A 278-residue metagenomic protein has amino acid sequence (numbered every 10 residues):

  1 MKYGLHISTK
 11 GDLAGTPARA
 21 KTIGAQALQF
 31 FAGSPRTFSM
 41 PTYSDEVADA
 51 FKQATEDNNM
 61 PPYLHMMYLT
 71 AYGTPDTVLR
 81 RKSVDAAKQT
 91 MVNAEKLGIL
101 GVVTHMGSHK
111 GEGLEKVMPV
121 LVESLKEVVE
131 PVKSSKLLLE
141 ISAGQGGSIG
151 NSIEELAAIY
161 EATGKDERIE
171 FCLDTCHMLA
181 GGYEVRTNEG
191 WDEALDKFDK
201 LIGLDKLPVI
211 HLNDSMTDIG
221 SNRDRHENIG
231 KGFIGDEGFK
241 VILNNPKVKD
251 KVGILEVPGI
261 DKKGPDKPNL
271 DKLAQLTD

Functional and structural regions predicted by a protein language model:
M1-V92, D278: N-terminal pre-domain/capping segments
H6-K10, G33-P35, M67-A71, G107-H109 (+4 more regions): Active-site beta-loop-alpha junctions enriched in small/polar residues
A18-G24, S44-Y63, K88-G98, K126-K133 (+3 more regions): Acidic (Asp/Glu)-rich catalytic clusters
A20, H65, S83, A94 (+5 more regions): Conserved, mostly hydrophobic/aromatic
F30, P62-M66, I99-M106, L137-L139 (+1 more regions): Short beta-strand segments at enzyme active-site cores
E56-D57, Y72-E170: Active-site acidic/histidine proton-transfer and metal-coordination neighborhood in alpha/beta enzyme cores
V78-M91, L114-E127, I153-A162, E189-D196 (+2 more regions): Short, electropositive alpha-helical surface patch
E127-E227: Acidic/histidine-rich catalytic cores of soluble enzymes
